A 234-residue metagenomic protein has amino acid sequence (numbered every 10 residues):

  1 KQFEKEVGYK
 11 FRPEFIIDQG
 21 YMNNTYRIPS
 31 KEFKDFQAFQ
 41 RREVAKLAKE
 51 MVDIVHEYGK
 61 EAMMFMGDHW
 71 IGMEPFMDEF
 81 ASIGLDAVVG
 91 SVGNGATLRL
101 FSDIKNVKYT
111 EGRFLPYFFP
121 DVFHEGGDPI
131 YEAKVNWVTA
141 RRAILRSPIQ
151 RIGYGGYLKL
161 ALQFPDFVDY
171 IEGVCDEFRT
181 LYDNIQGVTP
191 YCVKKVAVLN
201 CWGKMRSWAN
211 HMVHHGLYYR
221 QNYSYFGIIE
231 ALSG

Functional and structural regions predicted by a protein language model:
K1-I83, S91-N94, L100, Q186: Polysaccharide-binding and catalytic clefts of secreted carbohydrate-active enzymes
D35-Q37, L85-A87, P120-G126: Short, basic, glycine/proline-bearing loop/turn elements
H56-Y58, D68, G93-G234: Carbohydrate-binding surfaces of carbohydrate-active enzymes
